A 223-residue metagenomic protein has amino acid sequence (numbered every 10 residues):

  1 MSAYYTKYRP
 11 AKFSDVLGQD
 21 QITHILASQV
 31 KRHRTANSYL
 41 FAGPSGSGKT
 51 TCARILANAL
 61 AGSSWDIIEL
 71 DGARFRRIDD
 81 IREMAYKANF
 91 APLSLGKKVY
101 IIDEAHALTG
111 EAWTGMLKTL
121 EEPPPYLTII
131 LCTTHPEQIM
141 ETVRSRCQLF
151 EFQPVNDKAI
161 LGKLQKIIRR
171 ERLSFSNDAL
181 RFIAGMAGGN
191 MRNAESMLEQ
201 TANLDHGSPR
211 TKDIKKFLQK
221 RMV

Functional and structural regions predicted by a protein language model:
M1-A159, Q165-I167, N177-D178, S196-E199 (+3 more regions): P-loop/Walker A NTP-binding region and its immediately flanking N-terminal helices in P-loop NTPase folds
S174-A187: Amphipathic alpha-helical segments of the small helical/lid subdomains adjacent to P-loop NTPase cores
N193: Active/ligand-binding-proximal structured segments within catalytic/core domains that scaffold catalytic residues
